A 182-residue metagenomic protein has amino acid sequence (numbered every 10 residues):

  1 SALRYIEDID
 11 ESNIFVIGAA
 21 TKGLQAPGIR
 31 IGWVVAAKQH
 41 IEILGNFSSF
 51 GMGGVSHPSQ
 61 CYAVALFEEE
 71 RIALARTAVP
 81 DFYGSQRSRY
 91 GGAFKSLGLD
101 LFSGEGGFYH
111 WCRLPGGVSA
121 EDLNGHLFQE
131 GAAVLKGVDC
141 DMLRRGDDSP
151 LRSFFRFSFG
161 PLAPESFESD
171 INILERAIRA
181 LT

Functional and structural regions predicted by a protein language model:
R4-D81, R176-I178: Conserved core segment of the aminotransferase class I/II
I9-D10, Q129-E130, M142-T182: PLP-dependent enzyme catalytic core of the Aspartate aminotransferase-like
I14, L99, A132: Short, conserved active-site loop motifs that form the nucleotide-linked donor/cofactor pocket
I29-R30, G106-F108, S153-R156: Short amphipathic alpha-helical segments
V35, W111-R113, S158-G160: Short hydrophobic/aromatic beta-strand micro-patches that form the beta-sheet surface supporting nucleotide- or nucleic
V64, P80-G91, L101-R113, P150: Conserved glycine-rich beta-strand-loop-beta hairpin in the small C-terminal domain of fold type I
L74, F94-S103, T182: Surface-exposed helix-capping loop/turn segments at secondary-structure junctions
